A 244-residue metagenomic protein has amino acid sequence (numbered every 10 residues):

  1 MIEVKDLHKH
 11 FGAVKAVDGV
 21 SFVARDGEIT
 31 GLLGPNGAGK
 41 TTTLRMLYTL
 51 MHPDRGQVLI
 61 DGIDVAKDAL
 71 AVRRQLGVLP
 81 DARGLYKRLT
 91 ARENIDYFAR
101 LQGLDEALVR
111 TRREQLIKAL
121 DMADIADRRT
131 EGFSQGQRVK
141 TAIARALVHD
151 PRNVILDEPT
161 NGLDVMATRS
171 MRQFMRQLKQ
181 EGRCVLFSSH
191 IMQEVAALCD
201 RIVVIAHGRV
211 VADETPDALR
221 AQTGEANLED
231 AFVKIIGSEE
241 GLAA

Functional and structural regions predicted by a protein language model:
A24, G56-K67, A71-V72: Conserved ABC transporter NBD signature motif
R88, R129-F133: Conserved ABC ATPase signature
D96, R100, A107-I125: Conserved ABC ATPase "signature" region
D150: Conserved catalytic motifs of ABC-family nucleotide-binding domains
V154-E158: Catalytic Walker B motif of ABC-type/P-loop ATPase nucleotide-binding domains
D213-E214: ABC ATPase "signature
